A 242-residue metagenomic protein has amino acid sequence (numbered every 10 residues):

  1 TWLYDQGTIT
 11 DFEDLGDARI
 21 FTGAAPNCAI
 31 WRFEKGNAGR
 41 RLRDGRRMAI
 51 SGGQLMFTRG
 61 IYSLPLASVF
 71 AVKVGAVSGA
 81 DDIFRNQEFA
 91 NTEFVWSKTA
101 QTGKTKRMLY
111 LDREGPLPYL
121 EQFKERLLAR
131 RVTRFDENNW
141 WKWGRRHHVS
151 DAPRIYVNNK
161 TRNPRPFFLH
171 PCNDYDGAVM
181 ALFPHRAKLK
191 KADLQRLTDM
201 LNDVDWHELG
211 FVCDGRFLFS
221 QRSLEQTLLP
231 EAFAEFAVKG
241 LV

Functional and structural regions predicted by a protein language model:
T1, N27, P171-C172: Short, glycine/charged-enriched secondary-structure capping and boundary segments
T1-D17, I30-W31: Conserved Class I SAM-dependent methyltransferase catalytic core
T10, N163-F167: Generic structural motif
G16-N163, A187-V242: C-terminal substrate-recognition regions of SAM-dependent nucleic acid methyltransferases
F167-R186: Substrate-recognition/cap regions that form aromatic- and gly/pro-loop-enriched pockets for small-molecule ligands
